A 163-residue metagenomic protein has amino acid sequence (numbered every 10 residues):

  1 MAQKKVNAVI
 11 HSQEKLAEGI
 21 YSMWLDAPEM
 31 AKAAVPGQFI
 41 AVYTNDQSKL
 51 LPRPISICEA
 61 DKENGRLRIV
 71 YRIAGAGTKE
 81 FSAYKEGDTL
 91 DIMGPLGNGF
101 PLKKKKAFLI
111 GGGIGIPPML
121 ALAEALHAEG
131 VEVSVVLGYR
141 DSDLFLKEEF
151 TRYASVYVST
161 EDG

Functional and structural regions predicted by a protein language model:
A2-E86: Ferredoxin-reductase
A76-G163: FNR/FR-type flavoprotein reductase catalytic core
